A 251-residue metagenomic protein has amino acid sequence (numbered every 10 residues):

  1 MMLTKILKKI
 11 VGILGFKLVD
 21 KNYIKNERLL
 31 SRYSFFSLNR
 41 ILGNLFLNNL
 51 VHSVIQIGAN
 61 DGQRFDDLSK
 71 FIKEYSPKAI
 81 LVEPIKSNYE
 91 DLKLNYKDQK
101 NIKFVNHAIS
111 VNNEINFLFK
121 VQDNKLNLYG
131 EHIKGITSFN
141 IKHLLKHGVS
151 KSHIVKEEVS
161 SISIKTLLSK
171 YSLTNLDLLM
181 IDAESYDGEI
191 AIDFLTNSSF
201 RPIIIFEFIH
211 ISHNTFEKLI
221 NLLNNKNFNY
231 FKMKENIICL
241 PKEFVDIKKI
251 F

Functional and structural regions predicted by a protein language model:
M2-F251: Phosphate/nucleotide-binding beta-alpha loop and adjacent structural elements of enzyme active sites
